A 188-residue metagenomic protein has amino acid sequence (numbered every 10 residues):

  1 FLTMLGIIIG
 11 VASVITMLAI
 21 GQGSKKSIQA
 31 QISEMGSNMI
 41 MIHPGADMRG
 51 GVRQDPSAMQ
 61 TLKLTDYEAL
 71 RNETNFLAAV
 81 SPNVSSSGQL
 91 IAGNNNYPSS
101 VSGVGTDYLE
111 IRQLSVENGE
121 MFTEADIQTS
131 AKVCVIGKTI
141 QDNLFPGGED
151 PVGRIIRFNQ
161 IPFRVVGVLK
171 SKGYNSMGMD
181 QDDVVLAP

Functional and structural regions predicted by a protein language model:
F1-G23: Short, strongly hydrophobic transmembrane alpha-helices
L2, D55, T129-S130, D180: Alpha-helical hydrophobic/aromatic positions enriched in membrane-embedded helices and signal peptides
I8, M39-M41, A79, Q89 (+4 more regions): Residues at or immediately flanking beta-strands
A19, L62-T65, V184-A187: A general alpha-helical scaffold signature found inside nucleotide-binding enzyme cores
Q22-S100, V104-E110, D142-N143: Hydrophobic, regular-secondary-structure patches
E34, I127-Q128: Short, glycine-/polar-rich solvent-exposed loops and beta-turns at beta-strand/coil boundaries
Q60-L64, S130, M179: Short, solvent-exposed loop/helix junctions and linker helices that flank or host conserved functional motifs
S102, D107-F122, A131-P188: Mid-to-C-terminal secondary-structure elements that act as membrane-proximal/extracytoplasmic interface segments
